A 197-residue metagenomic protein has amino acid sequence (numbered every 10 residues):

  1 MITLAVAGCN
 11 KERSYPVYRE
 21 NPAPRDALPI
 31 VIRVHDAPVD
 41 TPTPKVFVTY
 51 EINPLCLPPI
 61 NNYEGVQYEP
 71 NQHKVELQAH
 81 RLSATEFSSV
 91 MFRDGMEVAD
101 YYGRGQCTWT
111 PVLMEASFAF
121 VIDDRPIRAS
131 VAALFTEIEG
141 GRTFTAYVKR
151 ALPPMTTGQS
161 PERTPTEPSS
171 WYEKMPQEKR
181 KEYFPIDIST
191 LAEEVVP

Functional and structural regions predicted by a protein language model:
M1-L4: Sec-dependent N-terminal signal peptides
V6-G8: C-terminal motif of bacterial Sec signal peptides marking the signal peptidase cleavage site
N10-E12: Bacterial signal peptide processing site
V17-R25, D36-V39, C107: Short, solvent-exposed beta-strand/turn "edge" segments of beta-rich domains on protein surfaces
D26-I30: Structural beta-strand segments of beta-rich domains
V31-H35: Short edge beta-strand/loop segments characteristic of extracellular beta-sandwich folds
V39-G140: Structured domain cores in non-transmembrane regions
I122-P197: Glycine-rich, aromatic-bearing surface loops/beta-hairpins
